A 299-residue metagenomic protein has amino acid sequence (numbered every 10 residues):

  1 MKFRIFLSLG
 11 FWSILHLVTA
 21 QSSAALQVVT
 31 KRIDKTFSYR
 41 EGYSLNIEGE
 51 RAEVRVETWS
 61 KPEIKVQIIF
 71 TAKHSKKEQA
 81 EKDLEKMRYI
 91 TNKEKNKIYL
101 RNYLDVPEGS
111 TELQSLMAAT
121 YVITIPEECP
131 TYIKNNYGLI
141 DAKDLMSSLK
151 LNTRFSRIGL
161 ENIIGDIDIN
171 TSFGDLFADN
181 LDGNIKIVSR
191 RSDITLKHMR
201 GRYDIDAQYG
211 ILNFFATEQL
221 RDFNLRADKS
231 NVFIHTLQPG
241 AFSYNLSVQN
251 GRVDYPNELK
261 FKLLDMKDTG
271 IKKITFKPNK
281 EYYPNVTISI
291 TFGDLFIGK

Functional and structural regions predicted by a protein language model:
K2-K299: Intrinsically disordered, low-complexity terminal regions
